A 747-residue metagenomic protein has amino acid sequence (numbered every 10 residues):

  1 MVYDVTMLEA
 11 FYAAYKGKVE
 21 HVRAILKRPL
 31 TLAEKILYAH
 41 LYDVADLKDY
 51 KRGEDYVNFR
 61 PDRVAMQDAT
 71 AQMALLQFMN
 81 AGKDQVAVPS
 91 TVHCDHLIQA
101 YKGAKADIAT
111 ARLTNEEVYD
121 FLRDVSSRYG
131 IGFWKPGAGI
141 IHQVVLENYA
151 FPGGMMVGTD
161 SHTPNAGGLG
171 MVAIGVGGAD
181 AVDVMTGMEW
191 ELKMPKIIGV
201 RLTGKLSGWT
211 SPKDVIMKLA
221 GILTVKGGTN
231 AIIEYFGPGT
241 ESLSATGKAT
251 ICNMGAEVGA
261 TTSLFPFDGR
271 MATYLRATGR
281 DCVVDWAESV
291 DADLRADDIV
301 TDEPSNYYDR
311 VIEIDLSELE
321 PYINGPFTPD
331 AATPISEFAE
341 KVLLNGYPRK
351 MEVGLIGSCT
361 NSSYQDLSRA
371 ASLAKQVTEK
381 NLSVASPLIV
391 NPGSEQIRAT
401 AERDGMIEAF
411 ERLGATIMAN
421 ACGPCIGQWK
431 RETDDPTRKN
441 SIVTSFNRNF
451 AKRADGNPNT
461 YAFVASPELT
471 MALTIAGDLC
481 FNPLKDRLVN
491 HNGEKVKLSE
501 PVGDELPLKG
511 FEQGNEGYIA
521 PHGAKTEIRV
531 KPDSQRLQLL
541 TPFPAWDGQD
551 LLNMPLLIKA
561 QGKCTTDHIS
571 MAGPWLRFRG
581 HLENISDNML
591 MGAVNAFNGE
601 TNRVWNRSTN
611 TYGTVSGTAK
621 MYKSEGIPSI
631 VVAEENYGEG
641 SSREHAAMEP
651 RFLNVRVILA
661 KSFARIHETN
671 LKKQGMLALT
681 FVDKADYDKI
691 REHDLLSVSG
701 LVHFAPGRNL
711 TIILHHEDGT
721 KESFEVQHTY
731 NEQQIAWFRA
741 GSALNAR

Functional and structural regions predicted by a protein language model:
Y3-D4, D68, F151-V284, L382 (+4 more regions): Mobile "lid/hinge" segments at catalytic clefts and subdomain interfaces of large enzymes
V5-M7, K16-H21, I36-Y42, D46-L47 (+5 more regions): Flexible inter-domain linker/hinge segments
L8-F11, Y15, E20-P195, R579-V631 (+1 more regions): Long, structured ligand/cofactor-binding scaffold of large enzymes
A109-L113, V118, R123-G158, E234-G237 (+10 more regions): Accessory "access/gating" subregions that flank catalytic or transport cores
E191, A399-A409, R665-T680: Active-site-proximal loop->helix
F236-E241, S624-F663: Extracellular/luminal Protease-associated
L488-E505, H667-W737, L744-A746: Acidic, glycine-rich flexible loop/linker segments
